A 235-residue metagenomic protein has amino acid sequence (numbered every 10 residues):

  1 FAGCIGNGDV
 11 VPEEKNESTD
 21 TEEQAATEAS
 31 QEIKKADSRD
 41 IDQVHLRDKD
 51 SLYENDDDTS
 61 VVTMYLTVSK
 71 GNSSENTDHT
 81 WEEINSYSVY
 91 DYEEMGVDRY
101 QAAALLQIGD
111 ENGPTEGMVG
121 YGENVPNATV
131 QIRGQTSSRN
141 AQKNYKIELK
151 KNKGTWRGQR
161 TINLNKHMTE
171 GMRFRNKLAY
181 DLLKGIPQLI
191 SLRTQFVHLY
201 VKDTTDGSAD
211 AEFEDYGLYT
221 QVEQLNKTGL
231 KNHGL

Functional and structural regions predicted by a protein language model:
F1-V10: Secretory targeting signatures
P12-L235: Phosphate-handling architecture centered on phosphoinositide signaling
